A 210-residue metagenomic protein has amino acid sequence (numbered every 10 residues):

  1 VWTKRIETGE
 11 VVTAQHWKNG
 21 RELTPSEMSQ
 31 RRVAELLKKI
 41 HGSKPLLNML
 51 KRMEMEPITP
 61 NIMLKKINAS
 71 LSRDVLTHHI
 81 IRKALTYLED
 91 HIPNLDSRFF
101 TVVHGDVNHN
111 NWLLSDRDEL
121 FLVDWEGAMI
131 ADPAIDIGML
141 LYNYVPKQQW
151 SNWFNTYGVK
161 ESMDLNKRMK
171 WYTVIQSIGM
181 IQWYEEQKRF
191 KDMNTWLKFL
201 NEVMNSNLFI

Functional and structural regions predicted by a protein language model:
V1-R5, S115-L120, I210: Conserved NTP-binding catalytic cores of kinases and kinase-like/nucleotidyltransferase enzymes across multiple kinase
V1-R52, V75, H79: ATP-binding pocket architecture of kinase catalytic cores
I6-S26, N61-S70, S177-F190: A glycine-centered beta->alpha junction motif in the catalytic cores of kinase/phosphotransferase enzymes
L37, L64-I67, A134, W150 (+1 more regions): A general structural signal for well-ordered alpha-helical segments in protein cores
P45-G105, N207: An alpha-helical support segment within catalytic cores of ATP-dependent transferases
E89-I135: Active-site acidic catalytic loop and adjacent metal/ATP-binding pocket of ATP-dependent phosphoryl transfer enzymes
S115-N166: Active-site Asp-x-Gly
S151-N152, T156-I210: Helix-rich C-terminal or lid/interface subdomains of diverse kinases
